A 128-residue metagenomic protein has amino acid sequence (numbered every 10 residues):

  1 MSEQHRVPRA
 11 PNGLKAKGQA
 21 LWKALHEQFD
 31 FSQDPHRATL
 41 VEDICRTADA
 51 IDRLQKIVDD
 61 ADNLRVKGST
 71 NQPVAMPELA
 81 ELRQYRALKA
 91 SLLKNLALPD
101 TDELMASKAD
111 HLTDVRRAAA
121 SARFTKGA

Functional and structural regions predicted by a protein language model:
M1-E78, L98, K126-A128: Extended, surface-exposed interaction regions
E3-A10, E103-A128: Basic DNA-binding region of bZIP-type proteins
D34, D43, A80-R86, T113-D114 (+1 more regions): Short alpha-helical segments used as structural interaction elements across diverse proteins
V74-L104: Helix-rich interaction surfaces within compact, conserved domain-sized segments that mediate assembly or partner
